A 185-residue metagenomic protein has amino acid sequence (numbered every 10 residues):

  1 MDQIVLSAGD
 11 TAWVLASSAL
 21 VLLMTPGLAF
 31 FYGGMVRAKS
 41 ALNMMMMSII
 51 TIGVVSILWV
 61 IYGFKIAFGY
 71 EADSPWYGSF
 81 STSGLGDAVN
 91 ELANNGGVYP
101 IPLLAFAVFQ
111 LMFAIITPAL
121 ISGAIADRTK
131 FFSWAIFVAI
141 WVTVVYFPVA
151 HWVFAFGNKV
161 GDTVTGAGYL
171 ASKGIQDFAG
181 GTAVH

Functional and structural regions predicted by a protein language model:
M1-V184: Hydrophobic alpha-helical transmembrane bundles of multi-pass membrane proteins
